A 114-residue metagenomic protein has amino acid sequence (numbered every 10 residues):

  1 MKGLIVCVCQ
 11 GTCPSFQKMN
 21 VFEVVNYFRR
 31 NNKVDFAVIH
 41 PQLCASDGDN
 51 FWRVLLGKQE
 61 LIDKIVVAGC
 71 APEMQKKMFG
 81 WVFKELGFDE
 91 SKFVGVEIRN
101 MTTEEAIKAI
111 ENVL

Functional and structural regions predicted by a protein language model:
M1-L114: Iron-sulfur-associated redox domains of electron-transfer enzymes in respiratory and anaerobic energy metabolism
